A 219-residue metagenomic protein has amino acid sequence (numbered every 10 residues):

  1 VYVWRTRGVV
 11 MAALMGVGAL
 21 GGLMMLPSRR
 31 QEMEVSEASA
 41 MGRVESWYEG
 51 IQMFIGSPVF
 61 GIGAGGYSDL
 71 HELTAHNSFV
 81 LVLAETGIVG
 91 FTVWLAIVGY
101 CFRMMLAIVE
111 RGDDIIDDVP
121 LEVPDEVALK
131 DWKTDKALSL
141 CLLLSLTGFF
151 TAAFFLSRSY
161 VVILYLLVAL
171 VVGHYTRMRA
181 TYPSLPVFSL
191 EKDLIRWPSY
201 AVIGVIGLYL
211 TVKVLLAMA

Functional and structural regions predicted by a protein language model:
V1, I88-S145, V171, T176: Hydrophobic transmembrane alpha-helices and their immediate junctions
V1, V10-M15, F91-A96, V161-L166: Transmembrane-embedded, aromatic-rich helix segments that form part of the hydrophobic channel/pocket engaging
V1-L26, W197-I206: Hydrophobic alpha-helical segments of polytopic membrane proteins
V1-W4, G22-P27, A96-V109, F154-R158 (+3 more regions): Structural signature of transmembrane alpha-helix termini at the membrane-water interface
V9-G18, Q31-S39, T181-L190: A cytosolic-side transmembrane-helix exit/cap motif
V10, S145-A153, S157-A219: Transmembrane alpha-helices of multi-pass inner-membrane enzymes
E37-W94: TM-adjacent membrane-interface loops and short helices in multi-pass inner/ER membrane proteins
I51, V80, A84, V93 (+5 more regions): Generic hydrophobic alpha-helical scaffold/packing signal
